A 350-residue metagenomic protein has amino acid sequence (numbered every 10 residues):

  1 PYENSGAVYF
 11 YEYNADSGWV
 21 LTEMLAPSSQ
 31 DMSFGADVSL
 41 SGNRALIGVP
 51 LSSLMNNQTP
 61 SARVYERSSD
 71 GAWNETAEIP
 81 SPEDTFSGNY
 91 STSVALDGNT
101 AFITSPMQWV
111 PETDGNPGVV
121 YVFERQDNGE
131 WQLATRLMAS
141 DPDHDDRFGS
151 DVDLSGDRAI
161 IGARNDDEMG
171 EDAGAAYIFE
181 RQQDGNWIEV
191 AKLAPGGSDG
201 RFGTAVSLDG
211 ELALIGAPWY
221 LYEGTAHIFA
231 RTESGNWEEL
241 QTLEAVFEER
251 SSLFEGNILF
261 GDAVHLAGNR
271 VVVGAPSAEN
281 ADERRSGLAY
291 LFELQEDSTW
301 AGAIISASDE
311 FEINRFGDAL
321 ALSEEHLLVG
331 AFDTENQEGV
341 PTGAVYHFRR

Functional and structural regions predicted by a protein language model:
P1-R350: Conserved beta-strand/short-helix segments that make up beta-rich extracellular adhesion/recognition modules
